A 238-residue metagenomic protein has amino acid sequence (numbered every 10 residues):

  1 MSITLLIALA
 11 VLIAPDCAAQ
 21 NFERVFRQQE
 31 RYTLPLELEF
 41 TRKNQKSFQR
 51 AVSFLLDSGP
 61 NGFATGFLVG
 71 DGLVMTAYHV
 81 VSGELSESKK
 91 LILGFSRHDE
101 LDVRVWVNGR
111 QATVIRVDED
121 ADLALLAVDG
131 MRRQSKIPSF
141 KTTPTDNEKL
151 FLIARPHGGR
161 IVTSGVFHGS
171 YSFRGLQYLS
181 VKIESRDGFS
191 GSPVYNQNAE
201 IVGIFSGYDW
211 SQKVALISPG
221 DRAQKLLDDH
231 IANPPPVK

Functional and structural regions predicted by a protein language model:
M1-I7: Sec-dependent signal peptide recognition, specifically the positively charged N-region followed immediately by
L9, I13-N61: Protease-domain processing segments flanking chymotrypsin-fold serine proteases, especially trypsin-like
Q20-V25, Q134-F189, F205-L216: Flexible, gly/ser-rich surface segments that form the specificity/activation loops bordering the active-site cleft
N21-E23, S47-D71, A77, R110-Q111 (+2 more regions): A conserved glycine-rich beta-strand in the N-terminal activation segment of trypsin-fold
F63, V69-D71, M75-E119: Catalytic-histidine neighborhood of serine endopeptidases, predominantly the chymotrypsin-like S1/PA family
F67-L68, E184-F205: Catalytic nucleophile loop of clan PA
V74-T76, D122-V128, L179-V181: A generic structural motif
F173, Y195-K238: C-terminal subregion of chymotrypsin/trypsin-like serine protease catalytic domains
